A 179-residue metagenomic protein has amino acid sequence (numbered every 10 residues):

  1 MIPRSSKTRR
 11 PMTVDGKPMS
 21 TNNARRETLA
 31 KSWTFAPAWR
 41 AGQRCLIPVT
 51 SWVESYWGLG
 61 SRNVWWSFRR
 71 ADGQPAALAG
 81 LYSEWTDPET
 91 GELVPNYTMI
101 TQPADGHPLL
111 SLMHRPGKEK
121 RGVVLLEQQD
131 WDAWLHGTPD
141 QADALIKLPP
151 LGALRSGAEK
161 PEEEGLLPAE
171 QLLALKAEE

Functional and structural regions predicted by a protein language model:
M1-C45: Short, His- and charge-rich active-site/binding loops that engage polyanionic ligands
M1-R4, W66-A104: A motif-centric signal for short, conserved binding hotspots located in accessible loops or intrinsically disordered
R26-A30, T101-L109: Short, structured beta-strand/loop micro-motifs enriched in basic residues and often containing a Trp
L29-Q43, Y56-L81: Extended alpha-helical targeting/anchoring segments, especially N-terminal organellar/secretory targeting helices
A38-R40, G91-E92, G117: Extracellular/periplasmic catalytic domains that process cell-envelope and extracellular macromolecules
L46-P48, A77-L78, L125-L126: A structural signal for short, well-ordered beta-strand segments and their strand-loop junctions that often border
V49-S51, S55, Q102, Q128-Q129: Residues immediately flanking
A104-E179: C-terminal accessory segment of soluble enzyme catalytic cores
